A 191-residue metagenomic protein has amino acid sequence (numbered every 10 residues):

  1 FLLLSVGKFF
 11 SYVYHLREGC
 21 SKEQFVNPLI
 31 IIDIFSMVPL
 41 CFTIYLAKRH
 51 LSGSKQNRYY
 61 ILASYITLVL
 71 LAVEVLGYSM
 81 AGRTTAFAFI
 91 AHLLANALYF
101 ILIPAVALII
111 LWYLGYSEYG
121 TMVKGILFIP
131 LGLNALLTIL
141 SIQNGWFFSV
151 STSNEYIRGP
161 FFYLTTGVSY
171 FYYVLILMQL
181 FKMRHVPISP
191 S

Functional and structural regions predicted by a protein language model:
L2-K8, I30-L51, K55-A88, H92-I110 (+1 more regions): Hydrophobic alpha-helical transmembrane segments of multi-pass membrane proteins
L3-K22: Short, positively charged and aromatic/hydrophobic N-terminal segments
C20, A86-A91, V150-N154: Short amphipathic alpha-helical segments, especially helix-boundary/capping motifs
K22, L51-V73, I129-G132, R158-S191: Alpha-helical transmembrane segments of multi-pass integral membrane proteins
F25-S36, T138-I176: Extracellular-loop-to-transmembrane junctions of the mid-late helices
A107-L111, V174-L177: Alpha-helical transmembrane segments of polytopic integral membrane proteins, especially the permease/helical cores
Y119-T121: Juxtamembrane helix-boundary/capping and inter-helix hinge elements in multi-pass membrane proteins
